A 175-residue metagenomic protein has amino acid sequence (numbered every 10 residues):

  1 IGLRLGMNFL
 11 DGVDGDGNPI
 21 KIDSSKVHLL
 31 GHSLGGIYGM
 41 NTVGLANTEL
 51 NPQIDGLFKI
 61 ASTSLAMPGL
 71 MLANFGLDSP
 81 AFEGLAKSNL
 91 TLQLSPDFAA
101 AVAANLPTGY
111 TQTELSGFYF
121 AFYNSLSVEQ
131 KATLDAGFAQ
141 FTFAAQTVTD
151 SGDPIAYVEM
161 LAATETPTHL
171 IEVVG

Functional and structural regions predicted by a protein language model:
I1-K21: Alpha/beta-hydrolase active-site loop
L3, T63, T168-I171: Generic low-polarity alpha-helical segments
G6-F9, D23-L77: Primarily recognizes the serine-hydrolase "nucleophile elbow" in alpha/beta-hydrolase and SGNH/GDSL folds
N18-I22, N51-F58, M71-F75, P80-G175: Serine-hydrolase catalytic core
